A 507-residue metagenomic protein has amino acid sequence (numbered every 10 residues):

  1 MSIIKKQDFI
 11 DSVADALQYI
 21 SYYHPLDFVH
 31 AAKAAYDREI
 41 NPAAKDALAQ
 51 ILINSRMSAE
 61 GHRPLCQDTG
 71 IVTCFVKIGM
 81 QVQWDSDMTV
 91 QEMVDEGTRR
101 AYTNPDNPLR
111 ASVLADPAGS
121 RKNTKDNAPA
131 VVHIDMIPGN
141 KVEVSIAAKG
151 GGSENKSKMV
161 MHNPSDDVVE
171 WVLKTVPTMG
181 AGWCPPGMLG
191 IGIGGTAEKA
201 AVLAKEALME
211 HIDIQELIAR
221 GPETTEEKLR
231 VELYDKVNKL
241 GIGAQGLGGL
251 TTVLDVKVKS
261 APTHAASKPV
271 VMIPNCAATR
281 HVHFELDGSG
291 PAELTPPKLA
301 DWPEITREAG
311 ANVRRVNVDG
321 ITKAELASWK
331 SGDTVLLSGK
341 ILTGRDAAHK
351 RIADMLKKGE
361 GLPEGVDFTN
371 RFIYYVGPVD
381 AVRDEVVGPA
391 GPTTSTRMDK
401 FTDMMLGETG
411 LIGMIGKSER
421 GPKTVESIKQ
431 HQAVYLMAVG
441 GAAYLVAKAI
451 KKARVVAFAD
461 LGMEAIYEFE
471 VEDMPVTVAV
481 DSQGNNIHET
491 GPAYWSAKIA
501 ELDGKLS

Functional and structural regions predicted by a protein language model:
M1-I191, T196-A309, G407: Non-transmembrane, aqueous-exposed alpha-helical and coiled segments at domain scale
H162, A204-L208, V271-N275, G288-G290 (+5 more regions): Short, solvent-exposed amphipathic alpha-helical segments in soluble enzyme and RNA/protein-processing domains
L208, I212-G241, Q245-G248, T343-M474: Feature captures the catalytic cores and cofactor-binding loops of soluble hydro-lyases/lyases that act on carboxylate
G248-V256, T263-H264, A277, K448-S507: C-terminal binding/interaction regions
A311-I321: Short, structured beta-strand/loop micro-motifs enriched in basic residues and often containing a Trp
S328-W329, V335: Short, well-ordered loop/turn sites that connect or cap secondary structure elements
T334, K340-G344: Short, charged beta-turn/beta-strand-edge "cap" motif at the junction between a beta-strand and an adjacent loop
